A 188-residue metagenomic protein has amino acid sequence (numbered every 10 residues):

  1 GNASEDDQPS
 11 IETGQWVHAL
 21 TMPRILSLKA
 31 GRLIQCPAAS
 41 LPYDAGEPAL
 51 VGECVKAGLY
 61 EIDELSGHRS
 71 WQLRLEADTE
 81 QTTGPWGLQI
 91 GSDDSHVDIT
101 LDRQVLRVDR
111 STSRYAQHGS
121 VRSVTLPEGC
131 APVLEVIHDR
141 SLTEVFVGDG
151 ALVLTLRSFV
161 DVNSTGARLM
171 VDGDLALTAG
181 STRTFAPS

Functional and structural regions predicted by a protein language model:
G1-S188: Beta-rich accessory regions
